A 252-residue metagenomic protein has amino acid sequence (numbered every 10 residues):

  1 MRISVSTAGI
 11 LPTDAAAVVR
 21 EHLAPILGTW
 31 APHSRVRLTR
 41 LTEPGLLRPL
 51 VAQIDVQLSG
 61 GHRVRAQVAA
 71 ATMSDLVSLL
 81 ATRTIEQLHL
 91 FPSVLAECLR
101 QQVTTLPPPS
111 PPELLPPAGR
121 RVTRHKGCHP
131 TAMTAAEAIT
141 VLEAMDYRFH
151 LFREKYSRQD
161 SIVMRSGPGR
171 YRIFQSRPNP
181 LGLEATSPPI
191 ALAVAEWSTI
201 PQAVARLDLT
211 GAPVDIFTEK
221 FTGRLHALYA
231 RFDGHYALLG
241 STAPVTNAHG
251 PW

Functional and structural regions predicted by a protein language model:
M1-W252: N-terminal, polar/charged subdomain of small-to-medium soluble alpha/beta proteins
